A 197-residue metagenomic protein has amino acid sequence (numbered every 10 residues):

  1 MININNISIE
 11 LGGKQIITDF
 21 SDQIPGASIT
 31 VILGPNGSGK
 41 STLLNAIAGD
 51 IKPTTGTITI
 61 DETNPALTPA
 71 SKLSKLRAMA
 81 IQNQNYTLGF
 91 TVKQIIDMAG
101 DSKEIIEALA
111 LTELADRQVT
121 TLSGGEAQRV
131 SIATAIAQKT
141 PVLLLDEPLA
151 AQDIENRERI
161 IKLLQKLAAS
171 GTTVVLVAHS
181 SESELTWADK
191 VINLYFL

Functional and structural regions predicted by a protein language model:
A48: Helix-to-loop junction immediately C-terminal to a conserved catalytic motif
G56-N64: Conserved ABC transporter NBD signature motif
N64-A78: ABC ATPase NBD coupling module
D101-L114: Conserved ABC ATPase "signature" region
Q118-L122, E126: Conserved ABC ATPase signature
L143-E147: Catalytic Walker B motif of ABC-type/P-loop ATPase nucleotide-binding domains
D153: ABC-family nucleotide-binding domains
